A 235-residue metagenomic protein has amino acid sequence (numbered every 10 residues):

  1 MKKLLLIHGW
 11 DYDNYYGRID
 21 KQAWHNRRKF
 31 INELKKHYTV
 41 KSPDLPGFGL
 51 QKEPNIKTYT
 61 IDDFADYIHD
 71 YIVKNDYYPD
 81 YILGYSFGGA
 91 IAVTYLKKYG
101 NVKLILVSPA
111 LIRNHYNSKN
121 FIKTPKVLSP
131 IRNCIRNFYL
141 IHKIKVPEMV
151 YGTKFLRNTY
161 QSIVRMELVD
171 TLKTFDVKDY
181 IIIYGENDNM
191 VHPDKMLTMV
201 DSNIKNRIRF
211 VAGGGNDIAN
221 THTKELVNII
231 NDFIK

Functional and structural regions predicted by a protein language model:
M1-L50: Conserved HGGG/HGGXW glycine-rich cap/lid loop of the alpha/beta-hydrolase fold
K41-Y81: Active-site loop/oxyanion-hole signature of alpha/beta-hydrolase fold enzymes
A90-N133: Flexible "cap/lid" loop of the alpha/beta hydrolase fold
S118-K178: Conserved alpha/beta-hydrolase catalytic His-Asp/Glu region
F175-D176, I182-Y184, D188: Short beta-strand/loop motif that positions the catalytic acidic residue of the alpha/beta-hydrolase fold
E186-V191, N216-D217: Acidic catalytic loop of the alpha/beta-hydrolase fold
H192-D201: Short alpha-helix in the alpha/beta-hydrolase fold that links the catalytic acid
G214-E225: Catalytic histidine-centered segment of alpha/beta-hydrolase-like enzymes
